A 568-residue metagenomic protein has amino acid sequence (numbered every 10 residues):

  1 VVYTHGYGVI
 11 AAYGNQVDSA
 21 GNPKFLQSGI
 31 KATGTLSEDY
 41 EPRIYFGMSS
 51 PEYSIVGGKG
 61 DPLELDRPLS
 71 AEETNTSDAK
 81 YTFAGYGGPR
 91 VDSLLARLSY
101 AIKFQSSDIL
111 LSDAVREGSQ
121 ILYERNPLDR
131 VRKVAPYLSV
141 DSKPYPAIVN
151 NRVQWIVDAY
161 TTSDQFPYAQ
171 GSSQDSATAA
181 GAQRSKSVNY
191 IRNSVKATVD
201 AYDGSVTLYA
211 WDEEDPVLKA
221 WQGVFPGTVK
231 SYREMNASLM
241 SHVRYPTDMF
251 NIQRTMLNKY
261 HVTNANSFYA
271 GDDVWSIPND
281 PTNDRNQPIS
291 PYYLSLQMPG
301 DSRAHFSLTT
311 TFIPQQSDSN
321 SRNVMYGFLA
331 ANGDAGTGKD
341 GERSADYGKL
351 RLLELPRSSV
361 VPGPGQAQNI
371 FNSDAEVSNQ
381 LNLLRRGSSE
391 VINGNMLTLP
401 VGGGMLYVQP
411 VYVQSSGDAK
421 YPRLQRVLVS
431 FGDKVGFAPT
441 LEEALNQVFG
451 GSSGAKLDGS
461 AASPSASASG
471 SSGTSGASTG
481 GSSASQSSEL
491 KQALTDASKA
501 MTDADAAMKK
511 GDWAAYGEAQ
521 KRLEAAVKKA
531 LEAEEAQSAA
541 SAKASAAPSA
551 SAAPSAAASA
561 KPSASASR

Functional and structural regions predicted by a protein language model:
V1-K510, A514-Q537, A544, A550 (+2 more regions): Soluble extracytoplasmic regions of secretory-pathway and membrane proteins
S565-R568: Short, solvent-exposed mixed-charge patches
